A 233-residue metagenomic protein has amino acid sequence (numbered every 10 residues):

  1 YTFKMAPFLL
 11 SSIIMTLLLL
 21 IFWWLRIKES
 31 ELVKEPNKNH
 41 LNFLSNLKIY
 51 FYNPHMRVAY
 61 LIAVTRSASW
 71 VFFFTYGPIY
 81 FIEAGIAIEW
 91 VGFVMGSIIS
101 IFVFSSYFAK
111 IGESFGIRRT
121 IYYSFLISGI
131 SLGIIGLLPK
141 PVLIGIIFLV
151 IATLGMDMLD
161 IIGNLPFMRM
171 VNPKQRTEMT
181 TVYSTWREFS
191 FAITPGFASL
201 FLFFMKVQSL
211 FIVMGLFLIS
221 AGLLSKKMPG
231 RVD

Functional and structural regions predicted by a protein language model:
I13-V33, A221-P229: C-terminal membrane-cytosol helix-exit motif in multi-pass small-molecule transporters
K28-L61: Juxtamembrane intracellular "pre-TM" segments in multi-pass secondary transporters
H55-V94: Helix-loop boundary and gating motifs at the non-cytosolic
S105-I117, L202-F203: Helix-to-loop junctions at the C-terminal end of transmembrane segments in multipass secondary transporters
R119-I134, I212-G215: Structural signature of the two symmetry-related core transmembrane helices
L143-M158: Hydrophobic core of transmembrane alpha-helices in multi-pass small-molecule transporters, especially MFS/SLC-type
M158-V171: Intracellular juxtamembrane helix-capping segments at the cytosolic ends of symmetry-related transmembrane helices
R176-F203: A late C-terminal transmembrane helix in Major Facilitator Superfamily
